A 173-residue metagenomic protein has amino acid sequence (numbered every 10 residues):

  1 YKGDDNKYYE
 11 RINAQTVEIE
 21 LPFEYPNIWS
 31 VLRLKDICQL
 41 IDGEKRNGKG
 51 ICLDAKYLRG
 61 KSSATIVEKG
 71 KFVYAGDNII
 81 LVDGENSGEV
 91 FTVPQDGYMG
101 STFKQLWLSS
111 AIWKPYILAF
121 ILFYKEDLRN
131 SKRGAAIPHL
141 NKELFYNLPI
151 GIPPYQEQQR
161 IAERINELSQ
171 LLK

Functional and structural regions predicted by a protein language model:
Y1-T16: Extended, domain-scale alpha-helical bundle/helix-rich regions
R11, V93, A136-L140: Short helix-capping and inter-helix turn/linker motifs at the boundaries of alpha-helical repeat units
N13-K45, D54-L58, G151-E163, L168-K173: Non-catalytic DNA-recognition/assembly elements of restriction-modification systems
A14, D96-G97, L140-E143: Short, flexible turn/loop "capping" segments at secondary-structure junctions
E24, W29-R33, E68-A75, I112-A119 (+3 more regions): Generic recognition of stable, solvent-exposed alpha-helical segments in well-folded globular domains
I37-L40, V82, S109, F120-D127 (+1 more regions): Generic, well-ordered alpha-helical scaffold segments in large soluble proteins
R59-K61, K69-K71, A75-L122, K132-G134 (+1 more regions): A short beta-sheet element
